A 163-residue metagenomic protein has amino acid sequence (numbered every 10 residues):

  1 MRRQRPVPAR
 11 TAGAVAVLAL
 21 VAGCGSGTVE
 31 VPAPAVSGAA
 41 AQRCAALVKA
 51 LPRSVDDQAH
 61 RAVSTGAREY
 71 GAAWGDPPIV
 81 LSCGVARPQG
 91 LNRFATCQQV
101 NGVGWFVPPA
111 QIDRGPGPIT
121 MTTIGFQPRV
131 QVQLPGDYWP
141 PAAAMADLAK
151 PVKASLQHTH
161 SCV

Functional and structural regions predicted by a protein language model:
M1-G13: Bacterial N-terminal signal peptides that target proteins for export
A19-G23: C-terminal motif of bacterial Sec signal peptides marking the signal peptidase cleavage site
C24-T28: Bacterial signal peptide processing site
V29-P32, C162: Macromolecular interaction modules
P32-D56: Post-signal peptide N-terminal segment of mature Sec-exported envelope proteins
A39, D76-V80, G125-R129: Extracytoplasmic
V55-I112: Short, solvent-exposed recognition patches
N92-V163: Extracytosolic low-complexity repeat regions of secreted or lipid-anchored proteins
